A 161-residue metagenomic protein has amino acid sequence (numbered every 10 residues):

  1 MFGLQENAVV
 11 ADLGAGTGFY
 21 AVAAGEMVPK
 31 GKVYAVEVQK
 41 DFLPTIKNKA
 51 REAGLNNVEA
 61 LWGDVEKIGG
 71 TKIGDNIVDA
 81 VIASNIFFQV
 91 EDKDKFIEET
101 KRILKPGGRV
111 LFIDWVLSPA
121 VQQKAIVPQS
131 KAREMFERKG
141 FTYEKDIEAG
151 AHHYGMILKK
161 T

Functional and structural regions predicted by a protein language model:
M1-A8, A23: Conserved alpha-helix/loop element of class I SAM-dependent methyltransferases that forms part of the SAM/SAH-binding
A11, T17-G69: Class I SAM-dependent methyltransferase SAM/SAH-binding core
G70-A80: A short acidic, Gly/Pro-enriched loop at the edge of an enzyme's catalytic core that lines a small-molecule cofactor
V78-D92: A short SAM/SAH-binding and catalytic strip from SAM-dependent methyltransferases
D94-P106: A short glycine-rich, Lys/Arg-flanked "PGG" loop and its adjoining helix->strand segment in the class I
G107-W115: Conserved beta-strand signature within the Rossmann-like core of class I S-adenosyl-L-methionine
A125-K139: Short alpha-helix
K139, K145-T161: Core SAM-dependent methyltransferase catalytic element
